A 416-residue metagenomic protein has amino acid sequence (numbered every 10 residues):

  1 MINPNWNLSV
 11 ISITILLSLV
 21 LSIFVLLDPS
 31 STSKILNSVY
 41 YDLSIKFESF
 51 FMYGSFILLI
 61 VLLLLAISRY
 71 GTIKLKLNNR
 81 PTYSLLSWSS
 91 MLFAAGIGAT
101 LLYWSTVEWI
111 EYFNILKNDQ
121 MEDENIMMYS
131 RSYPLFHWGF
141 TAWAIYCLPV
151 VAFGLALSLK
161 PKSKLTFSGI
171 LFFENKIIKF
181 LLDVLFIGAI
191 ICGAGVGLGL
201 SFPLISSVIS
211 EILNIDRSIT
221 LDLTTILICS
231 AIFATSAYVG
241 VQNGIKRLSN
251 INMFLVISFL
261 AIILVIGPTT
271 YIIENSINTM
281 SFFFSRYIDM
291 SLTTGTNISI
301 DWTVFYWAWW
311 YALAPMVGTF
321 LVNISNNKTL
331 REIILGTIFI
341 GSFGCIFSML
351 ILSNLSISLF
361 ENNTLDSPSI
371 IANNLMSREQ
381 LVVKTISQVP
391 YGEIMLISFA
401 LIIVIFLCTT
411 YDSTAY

Functional and structural regions predicted by a protein language model:
M1-E124, A261, V265: N-terminal alpha-helical transmembrane segments of multi-pass membrane transport and channel/translocase proteins
M1-P4, P29-L43, L63-T82, S130-W138 (+5 more regions): Membrane-water interface regions at transmembrane-helix termini and the short interhelical loops of multi-pass membrane
I2, K34-Y40, S68-L85, I110-Y133 (+3 more regions): Flexible loop linkers connecting adjacent transmembrane helices in multi-pass alpha-helical membrane transporters
I2-I13, G71-S90, T270, G295-I298 (+3 more regions): C-terminal membrane-solvent junction of multi-pass transporters and transport-like membrane proteins
I2-L26, L59-V61, I97-L101, H137-P203 (+3 more regions): Helix-loop-helix module between adjacent transmembrane segments
I2-S9, S44-S49, L77-A95, Y129-T141 (+4 more regions): Transmembrane-helix boundary/entry motifs in multi-pass membrane transporters
L62-L65, L77-K164, I338, G344-I357: Membrane-interface helix-loop-helix modules in multi-pass membrane proteins
E174-K328, L335, I340-I397, I402-I403: Membrane-embedded translocation segments of transport machinery
